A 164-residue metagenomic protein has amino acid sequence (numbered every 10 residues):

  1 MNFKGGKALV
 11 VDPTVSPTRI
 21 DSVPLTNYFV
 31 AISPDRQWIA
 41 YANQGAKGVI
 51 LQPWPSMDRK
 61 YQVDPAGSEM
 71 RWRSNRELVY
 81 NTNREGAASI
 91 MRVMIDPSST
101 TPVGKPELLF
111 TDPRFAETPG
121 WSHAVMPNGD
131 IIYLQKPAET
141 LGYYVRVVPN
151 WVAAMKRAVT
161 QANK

Functional and structural regions predicted by a protein language model:
M1-N2, P24-A42, Y61-N81, R114-D130: Conserved beta-propeller blade repeats
M1-S22, Q37-W38, A42-Q62, N75-E77 (+2 more regions): Beta-propeller blade-edge and WD-like acidic-aromatic loop motif
